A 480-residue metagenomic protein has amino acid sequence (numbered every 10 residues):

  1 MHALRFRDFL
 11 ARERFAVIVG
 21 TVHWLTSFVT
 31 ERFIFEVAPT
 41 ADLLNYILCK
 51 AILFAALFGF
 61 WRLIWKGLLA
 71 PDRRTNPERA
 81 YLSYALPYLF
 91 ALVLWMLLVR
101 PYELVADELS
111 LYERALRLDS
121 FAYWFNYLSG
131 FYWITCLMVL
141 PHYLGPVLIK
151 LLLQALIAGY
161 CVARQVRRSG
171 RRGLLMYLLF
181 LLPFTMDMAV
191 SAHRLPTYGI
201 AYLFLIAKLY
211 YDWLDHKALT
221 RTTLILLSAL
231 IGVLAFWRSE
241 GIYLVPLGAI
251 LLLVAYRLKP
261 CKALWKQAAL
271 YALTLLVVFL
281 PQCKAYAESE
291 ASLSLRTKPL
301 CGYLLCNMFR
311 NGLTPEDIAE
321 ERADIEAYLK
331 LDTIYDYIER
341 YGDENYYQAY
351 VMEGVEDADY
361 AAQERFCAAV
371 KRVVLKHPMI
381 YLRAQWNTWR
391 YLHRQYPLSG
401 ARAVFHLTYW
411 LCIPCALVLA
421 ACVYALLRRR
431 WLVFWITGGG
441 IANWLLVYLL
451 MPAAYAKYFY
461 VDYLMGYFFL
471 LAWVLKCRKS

Functional and structural regions predicted by a protein language model:
A16-R32, C49-L57, W61, P77-E103 (+1 more regions): Transmembrane signal-anchor helices characteristic of membrane glycosylation enzymes that use polyprenol
A38-P39, M96, Y127, Y143 (+4 more regions): Aromatic- and kink-enriched transmembrane "portal" helix at the membrane-lumen/periplasm boundary that abuts
L44-Y46, L144-I149, V373, H377-G440: Membrane-interface anchor segments at the N-terminal boundary of transmembrane helices in multi-pass membrane enzymes
I47-L48, Y127-F131, V139-G159: Loop-to-helix entry region of an early transmembrane alpha helix in multi-pass inner-membrane enzymes
L98-L111, S120-Y132, L140-L144, A362 (+1 more regions): Extracytoplasmic catalytic/substrate-binding loops of multi-pass membrane glycan-assembly enzymes
L116, Y160, G199-D215, I231 (+2 more regions): Specific aromatic-rich, kink-prone transmembrane helix
T223-R238, A249-I250, Y271-F279: Membrane-interface alpha helices of multi-pass inner-membrane proteins
E288-Y396: Membrane-proximal stem/loop segments at transmembrane-domain junctions that anchor or position
